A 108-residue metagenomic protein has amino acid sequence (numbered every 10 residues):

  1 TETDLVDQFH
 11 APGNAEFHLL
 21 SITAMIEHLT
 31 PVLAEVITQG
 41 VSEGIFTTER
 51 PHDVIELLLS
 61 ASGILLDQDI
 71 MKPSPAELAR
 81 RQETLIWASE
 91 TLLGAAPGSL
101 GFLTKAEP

Functional and structural regions predicted by a protein language model:
E2-F46, D53: Short secondary-structure transition hinges
P31-E43, K72-P108: C-terminal peripheral helix-coil segments that are non-catalytic and often amphipathic
R50-P51, L100: Residue-level detector of family-conserved "landmark" positions at structurally sensitive sites
P51-I55, Q82: Short amphipathic alpha-helix in the helical subdomain of ABC transporter nucleotide-binding domains
L65-D69: Membrane-embedded alpha-helical segments of multi-pass transporters/permeases
